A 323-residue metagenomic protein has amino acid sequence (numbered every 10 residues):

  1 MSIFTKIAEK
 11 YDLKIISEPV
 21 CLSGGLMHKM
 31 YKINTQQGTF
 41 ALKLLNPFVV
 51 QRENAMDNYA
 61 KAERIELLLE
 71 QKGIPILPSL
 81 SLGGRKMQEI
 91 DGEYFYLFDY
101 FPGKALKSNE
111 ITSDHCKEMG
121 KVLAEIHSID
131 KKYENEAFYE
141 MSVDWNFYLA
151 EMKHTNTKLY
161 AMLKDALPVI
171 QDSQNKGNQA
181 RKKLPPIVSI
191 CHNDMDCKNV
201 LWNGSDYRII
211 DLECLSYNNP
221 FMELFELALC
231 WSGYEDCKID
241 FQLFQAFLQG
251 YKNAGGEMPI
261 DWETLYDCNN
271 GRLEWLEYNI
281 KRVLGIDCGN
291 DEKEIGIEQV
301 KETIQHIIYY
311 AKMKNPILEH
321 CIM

Functional and structural regions predicted by a protein language model:
M1-E18: Juxta-kinase regulatory segment immediately upstream of eukaryotic protein kinase catalytic domains
L13-T35: ATP-binding glycine-rich phosphate-binding loop
H28-N34, A41-L42, G177-M222: Active-site acidic catalytic loop and adjacent metal/ATP-binding pocket of ATP-dependent phosphoryl transfer enzymes
T35-E134: ATP-binding pocket architecture of kinase catalytic cores
P47, F95-S108, H154, L273-N290: A glycine-centered beta->alpha junction motif in the catalytic cores of kinase/phosphotransferase enzymes
N109-K164, V188: A cross-family kinase active-site recognition segment
F221-G255, N270-C288: Active-site activation/catalytic loop segments of kinase-like enzymes and analogous catalytic loops in related
E277-M323: ATP/Mg2+ or Mg2+-diphosphate-binding catalytic cores that bind nucleotide phosphates or diphosphates via glycine-rich
